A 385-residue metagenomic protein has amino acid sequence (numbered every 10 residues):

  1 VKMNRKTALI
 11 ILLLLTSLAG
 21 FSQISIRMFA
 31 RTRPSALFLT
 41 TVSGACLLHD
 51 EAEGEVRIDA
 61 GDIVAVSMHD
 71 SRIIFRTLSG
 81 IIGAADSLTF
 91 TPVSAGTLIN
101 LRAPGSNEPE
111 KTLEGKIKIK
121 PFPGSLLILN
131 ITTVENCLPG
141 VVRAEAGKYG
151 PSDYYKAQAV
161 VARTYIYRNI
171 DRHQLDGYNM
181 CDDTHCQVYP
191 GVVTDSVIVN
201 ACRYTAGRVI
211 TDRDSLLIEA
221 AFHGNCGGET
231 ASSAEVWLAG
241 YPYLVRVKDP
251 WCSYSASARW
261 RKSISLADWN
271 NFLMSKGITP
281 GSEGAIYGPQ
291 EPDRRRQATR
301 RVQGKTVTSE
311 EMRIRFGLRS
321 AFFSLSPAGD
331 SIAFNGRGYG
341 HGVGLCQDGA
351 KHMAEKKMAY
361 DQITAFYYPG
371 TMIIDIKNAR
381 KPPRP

Functional and structural regions predicted by a protein language model:
M3-N4, L9-I10, L14, A19-P385: Conserved, single-site charged/polar hotspot
